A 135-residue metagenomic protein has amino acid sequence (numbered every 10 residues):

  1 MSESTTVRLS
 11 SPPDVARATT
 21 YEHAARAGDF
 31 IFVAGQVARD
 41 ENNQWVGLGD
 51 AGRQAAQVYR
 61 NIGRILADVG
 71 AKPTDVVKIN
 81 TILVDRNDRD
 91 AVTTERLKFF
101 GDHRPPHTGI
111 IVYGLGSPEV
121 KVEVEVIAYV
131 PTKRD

Functional and structural regions predicted by a protein language model:
M1-R60, R64-V77, L83-D135: N-terminal presequence-like segments and the immediate start of the first folded domain
